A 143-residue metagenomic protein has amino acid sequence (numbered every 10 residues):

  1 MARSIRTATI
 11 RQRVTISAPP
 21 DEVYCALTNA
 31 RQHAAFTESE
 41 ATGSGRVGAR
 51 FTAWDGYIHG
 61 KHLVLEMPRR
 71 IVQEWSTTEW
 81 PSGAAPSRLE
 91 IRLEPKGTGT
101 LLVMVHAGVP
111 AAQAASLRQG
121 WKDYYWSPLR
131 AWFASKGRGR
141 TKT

Functional and structural regions predicted by a protein language model:
M1-T42: Hydrophobic ligand-binding cavity/cleft-lining segments
I5, G108-T143: A conserved amphipathic terminal alpha-helix motif
R11, A18, A49-W54, S116: Alpha-helical scaffold segments that form or flank carboxylate-/histidine-based iron centers
R11-Q12, E22, F51, H106 (+1 more regions): Generic anion/oxyanion-binding catalytic loop in active/binding sites
L27, E74-W75, W121, W126: Tryptophan-centric aromatic hotspots in well-structured domains and transmembrane helices
A34-T42, T52, G56-G108: Hydrophobic-ligand binding "helix-grip"
A35-F36, G45, R140-K142: Short, hydrophobic secondary-structure boundary micro-motifs
